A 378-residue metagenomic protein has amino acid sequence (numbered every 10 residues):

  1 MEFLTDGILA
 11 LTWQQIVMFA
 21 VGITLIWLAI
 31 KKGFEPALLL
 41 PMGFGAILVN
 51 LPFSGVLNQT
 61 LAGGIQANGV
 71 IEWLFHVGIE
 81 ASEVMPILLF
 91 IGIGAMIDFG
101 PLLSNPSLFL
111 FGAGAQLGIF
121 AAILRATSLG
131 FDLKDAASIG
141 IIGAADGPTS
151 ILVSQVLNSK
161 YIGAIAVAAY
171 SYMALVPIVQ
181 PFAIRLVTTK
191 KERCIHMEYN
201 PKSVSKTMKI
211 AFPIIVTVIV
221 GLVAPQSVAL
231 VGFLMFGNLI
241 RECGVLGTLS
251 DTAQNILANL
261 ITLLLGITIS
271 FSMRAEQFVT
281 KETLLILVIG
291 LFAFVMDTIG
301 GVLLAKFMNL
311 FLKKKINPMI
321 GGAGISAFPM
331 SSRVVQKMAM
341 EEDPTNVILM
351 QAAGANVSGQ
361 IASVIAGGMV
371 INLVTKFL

Functional and structural regions predicted by a protein language model:
M1-L11, I16, A62-A67, F182-A211 (+2 more regions): Intrinsically disordered, low-complexity non-transmembrane regions of multi-pass membrane transporters
M1-Q66: N-terminal alpha-helical transmembrane segments of multi-pass membrane transport and channel/translocase proteins
L25, L48, I79-L103, G237-I240 (+1 more regions): Hydrophobic transmembrane alpha-helices of secondary-active transporters and Na+-translocating membrane complexes
K31-L39, N58, L74-H76, M96-F111 (+5 more regions): Interfacial helix-loop-helix linkers and transmembrane-helix boundary segments in multi-pass membrane proteins
V77, A81-S82, I91-M96, F111-A121 (+4 more regions): Alpha-helical membrane segments and immediately flanking helix-loop junctions that form or couple to the substrate/ion
K160-I178, I289-D297, I320: Alpha-helical transmembrane segments
S171-V245: Membrane-embedded hairpin module used as a gating/binding unit in multi-pass transport and secretion proteins
V216-G301: Transmembrane helical segments that form the transport core of multi-pass membrane transport proteins
